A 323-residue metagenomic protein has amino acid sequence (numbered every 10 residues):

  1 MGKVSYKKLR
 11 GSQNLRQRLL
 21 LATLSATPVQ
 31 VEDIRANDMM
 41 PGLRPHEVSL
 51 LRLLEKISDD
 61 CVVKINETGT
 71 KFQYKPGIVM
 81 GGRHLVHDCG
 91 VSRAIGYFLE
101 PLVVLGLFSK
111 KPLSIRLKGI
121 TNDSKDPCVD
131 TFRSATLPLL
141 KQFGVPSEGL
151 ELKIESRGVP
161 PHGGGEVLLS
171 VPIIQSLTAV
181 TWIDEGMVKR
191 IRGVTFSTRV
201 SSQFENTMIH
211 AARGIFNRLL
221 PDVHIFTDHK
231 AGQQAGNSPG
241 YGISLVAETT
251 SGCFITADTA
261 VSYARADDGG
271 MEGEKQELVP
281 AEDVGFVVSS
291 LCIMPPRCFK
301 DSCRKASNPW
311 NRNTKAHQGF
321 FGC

Functional and structural regions predicted by a protein language model:
M1-C323: Structural preference for solvent-exposed beta-strand-turn elements and adjacent flexible terminal/loop segments within
